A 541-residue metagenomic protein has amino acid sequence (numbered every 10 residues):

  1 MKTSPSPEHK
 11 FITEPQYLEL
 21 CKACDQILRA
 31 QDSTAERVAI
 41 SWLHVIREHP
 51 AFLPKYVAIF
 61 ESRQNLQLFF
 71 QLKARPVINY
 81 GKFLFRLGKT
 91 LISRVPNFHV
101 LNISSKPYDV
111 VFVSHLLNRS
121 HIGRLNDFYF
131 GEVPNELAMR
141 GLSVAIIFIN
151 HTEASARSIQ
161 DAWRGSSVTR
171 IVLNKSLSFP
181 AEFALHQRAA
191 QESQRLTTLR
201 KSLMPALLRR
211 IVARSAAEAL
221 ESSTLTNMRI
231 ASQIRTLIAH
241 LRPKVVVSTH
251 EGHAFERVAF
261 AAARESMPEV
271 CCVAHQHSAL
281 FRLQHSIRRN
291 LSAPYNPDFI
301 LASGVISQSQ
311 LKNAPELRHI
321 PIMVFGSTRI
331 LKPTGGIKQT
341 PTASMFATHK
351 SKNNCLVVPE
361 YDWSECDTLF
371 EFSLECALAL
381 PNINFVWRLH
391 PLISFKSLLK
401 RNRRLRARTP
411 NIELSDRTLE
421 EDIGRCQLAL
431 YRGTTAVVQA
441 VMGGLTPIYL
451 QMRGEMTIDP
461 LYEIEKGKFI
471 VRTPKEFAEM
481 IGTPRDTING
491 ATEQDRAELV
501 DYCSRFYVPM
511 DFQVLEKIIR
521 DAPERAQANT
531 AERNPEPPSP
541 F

Functional and structural regions predicted by a protein language model:
M1-F541: Catalytic-core helical/loop segments in enzymes performing group transfer/polymerization on anionic/lipid-linked
